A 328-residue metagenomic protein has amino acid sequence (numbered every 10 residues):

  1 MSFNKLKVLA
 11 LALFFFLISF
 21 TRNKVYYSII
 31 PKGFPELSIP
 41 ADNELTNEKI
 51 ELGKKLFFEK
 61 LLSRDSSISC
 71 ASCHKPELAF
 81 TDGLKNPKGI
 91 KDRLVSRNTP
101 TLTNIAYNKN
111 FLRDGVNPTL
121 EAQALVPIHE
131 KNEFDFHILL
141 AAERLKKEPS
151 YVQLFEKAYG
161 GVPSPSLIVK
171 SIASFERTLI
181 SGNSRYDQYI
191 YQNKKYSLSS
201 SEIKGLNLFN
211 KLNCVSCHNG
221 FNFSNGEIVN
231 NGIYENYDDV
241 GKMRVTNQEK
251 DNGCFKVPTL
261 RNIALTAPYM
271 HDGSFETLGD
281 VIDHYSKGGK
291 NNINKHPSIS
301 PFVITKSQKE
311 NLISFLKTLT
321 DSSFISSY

Functional and structural regions predicted by a protein language model:
S2-L9: Bacterial N-terminal signal peptides that target proteins for export
L6, L17-Y328: Periplasmic c-type cytochrome electron-transfer domains
A10-F16: Bacterial N-terminal signal peptides
